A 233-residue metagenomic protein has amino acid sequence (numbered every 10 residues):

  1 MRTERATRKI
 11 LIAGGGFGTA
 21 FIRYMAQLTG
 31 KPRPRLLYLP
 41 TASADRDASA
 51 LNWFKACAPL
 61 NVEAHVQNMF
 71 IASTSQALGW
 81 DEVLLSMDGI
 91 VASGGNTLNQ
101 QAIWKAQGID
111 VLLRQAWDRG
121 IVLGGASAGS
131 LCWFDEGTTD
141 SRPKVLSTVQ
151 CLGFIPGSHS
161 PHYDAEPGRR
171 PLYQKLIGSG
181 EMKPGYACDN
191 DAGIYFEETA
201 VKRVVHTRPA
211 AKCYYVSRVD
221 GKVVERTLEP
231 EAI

Functional and structural regions predicted by a protein language model:
M1-R33, S43-L60, G137-T139, P143-I233: C-terminal and late-domain segments of enzyme folds
I12, H65-N68, V91-A92, L123-A126 (+1 more regions): General beta-strand structural signal in soluble alpha/beta enzymes
L37-Y38, S43-N99, I103: Portal/gating segments that form or line small-molecule/metal binding sites
L51, L78, D110-V111, P171: Residue-level marker for well-ordered alpha-helical positions
A92-R170: Class I SAM-dependent methyltransferase SAM-binding "motif I" and its flanking Rossmann-like core
